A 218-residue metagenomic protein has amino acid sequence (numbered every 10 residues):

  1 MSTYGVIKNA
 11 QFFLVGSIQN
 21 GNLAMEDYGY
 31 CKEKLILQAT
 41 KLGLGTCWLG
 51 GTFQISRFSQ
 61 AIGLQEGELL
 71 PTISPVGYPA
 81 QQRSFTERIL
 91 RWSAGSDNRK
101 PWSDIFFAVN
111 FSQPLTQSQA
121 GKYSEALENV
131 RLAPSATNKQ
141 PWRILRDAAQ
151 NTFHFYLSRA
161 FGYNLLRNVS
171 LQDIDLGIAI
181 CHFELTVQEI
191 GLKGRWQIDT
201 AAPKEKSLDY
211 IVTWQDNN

Functional and structural regions predicted by a protein language model:
M1-N218: Acidic, surface-exposed loops and disordered segments
